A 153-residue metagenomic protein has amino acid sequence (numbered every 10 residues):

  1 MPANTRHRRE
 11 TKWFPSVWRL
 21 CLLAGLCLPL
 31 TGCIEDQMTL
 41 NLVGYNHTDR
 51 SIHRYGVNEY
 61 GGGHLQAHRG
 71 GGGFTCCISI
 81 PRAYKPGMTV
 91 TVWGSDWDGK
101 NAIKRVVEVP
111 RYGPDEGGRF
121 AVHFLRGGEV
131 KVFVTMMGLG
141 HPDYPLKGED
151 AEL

Functional and structural regions predicted by a protein language model:
A3-L22: Bacterial N-terminal signal peptides that target proteins for export
L28-G32: C-terminal motif of bacterial Sec signal peptides marking the signal peptidase cleavage site
I34-D36: Bacterial signal peptide processing site
T39: Short coil/loop residues immediately preceding or within conserved phosphate-binding loops of NTP-utilizing enzyme
L42-S51: Structural motif
Y55-K100: Tryptophan-paired
V90-L153: Beta-strand-rich cores of mature extracytoplasmic or soluble domains
